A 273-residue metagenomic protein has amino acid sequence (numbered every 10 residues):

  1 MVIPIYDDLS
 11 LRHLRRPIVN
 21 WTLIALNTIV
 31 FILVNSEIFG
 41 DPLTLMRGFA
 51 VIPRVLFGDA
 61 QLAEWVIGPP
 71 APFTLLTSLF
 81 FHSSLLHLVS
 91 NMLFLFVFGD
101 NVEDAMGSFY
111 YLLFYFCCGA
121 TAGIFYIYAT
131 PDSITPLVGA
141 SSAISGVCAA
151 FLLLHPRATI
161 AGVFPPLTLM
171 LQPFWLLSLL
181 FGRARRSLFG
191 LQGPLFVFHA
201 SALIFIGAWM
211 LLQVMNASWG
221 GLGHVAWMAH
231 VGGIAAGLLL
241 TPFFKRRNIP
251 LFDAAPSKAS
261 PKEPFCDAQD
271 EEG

Functional and structural regions predicted by a protein language model:
M1-G273: A detector for small-residue-rich transmembrane helices and their helix-helix packing motifs
